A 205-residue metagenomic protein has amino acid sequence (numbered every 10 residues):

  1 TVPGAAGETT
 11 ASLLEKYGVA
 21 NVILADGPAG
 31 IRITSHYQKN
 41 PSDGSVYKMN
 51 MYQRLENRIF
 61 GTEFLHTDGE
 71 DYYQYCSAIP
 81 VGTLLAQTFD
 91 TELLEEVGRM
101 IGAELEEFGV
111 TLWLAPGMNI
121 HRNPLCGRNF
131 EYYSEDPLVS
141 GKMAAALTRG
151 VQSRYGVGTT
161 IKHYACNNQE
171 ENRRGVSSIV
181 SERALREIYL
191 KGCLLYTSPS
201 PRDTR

Functional and structural regions predicted by a protein language model:
T1-S198, R205: Glycoside hydrolase catalytic-domain context in secreted enzymes
